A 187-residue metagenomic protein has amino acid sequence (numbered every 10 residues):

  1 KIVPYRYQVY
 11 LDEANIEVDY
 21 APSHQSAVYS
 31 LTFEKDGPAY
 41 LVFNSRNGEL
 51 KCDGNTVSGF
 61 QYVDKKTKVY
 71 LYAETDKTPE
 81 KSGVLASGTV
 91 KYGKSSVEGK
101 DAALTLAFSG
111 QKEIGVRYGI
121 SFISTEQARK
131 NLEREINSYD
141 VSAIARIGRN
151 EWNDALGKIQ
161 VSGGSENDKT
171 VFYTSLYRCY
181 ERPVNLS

Functional and structural regions predicted by a protein language model:
K1-S187: Beta-sandwich/jelly-roll carbohydrate-recognition scaffolds of carbohydrate-active enzymes
